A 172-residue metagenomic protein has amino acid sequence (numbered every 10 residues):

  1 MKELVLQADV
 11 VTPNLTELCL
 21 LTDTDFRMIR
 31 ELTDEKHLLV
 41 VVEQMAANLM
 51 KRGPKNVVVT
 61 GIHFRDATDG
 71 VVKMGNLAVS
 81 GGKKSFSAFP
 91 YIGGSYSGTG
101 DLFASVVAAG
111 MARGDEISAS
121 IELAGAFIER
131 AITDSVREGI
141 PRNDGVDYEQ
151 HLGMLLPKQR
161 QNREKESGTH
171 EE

Functional and structural regions predicted by a protein language model:
M1-K84: Conserved phosphate/ATP/ADP-binding segment of small-molecule kinases
E17, G61-R65, P90-G93, G125-I128: Glycine-rich beta-alpha junction loops
L20, G94-I117: Short, small-residue alpha-helix embedded
K84-S85, G110-A124: Phosphate-handling active-site elements
K84-S97: Short pre-catalytic strand/loop immediately N-terminal to key active-site residues, enriched for Gly-Thr
S118-E172: Charged C-terminal helix
